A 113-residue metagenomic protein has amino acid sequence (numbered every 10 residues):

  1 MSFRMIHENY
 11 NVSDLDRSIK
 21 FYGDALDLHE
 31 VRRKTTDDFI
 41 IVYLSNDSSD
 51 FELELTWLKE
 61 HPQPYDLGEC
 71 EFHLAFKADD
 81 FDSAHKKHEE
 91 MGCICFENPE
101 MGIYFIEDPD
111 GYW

Functional and structural regions predicted by a protein language model:
M1, R32, H85-W113: Vicinal oxygen chelate
S2, N9-E52, F105: Core segments of cupin and vicinal oxygen chelate
M5-H7, E69-H73: Eukaryotic phosphotyrosine signaling hubs
K20-F21, D80-K87: Short amphipathic alpha-helices within nucleic acid-binding modules
D38, C70, E100: Exposed loop/turn and edge beta-strand positions of beta-sandwich/beta-sheet ligand-binding modules
F39-I41, K59-Y65: A short, acidic/glycine-rich surface segment
D47-E52, E60-P62, K77, F81-D82: Short, charged/polar surface micro-motifs in flexible loops or helix N-caps
